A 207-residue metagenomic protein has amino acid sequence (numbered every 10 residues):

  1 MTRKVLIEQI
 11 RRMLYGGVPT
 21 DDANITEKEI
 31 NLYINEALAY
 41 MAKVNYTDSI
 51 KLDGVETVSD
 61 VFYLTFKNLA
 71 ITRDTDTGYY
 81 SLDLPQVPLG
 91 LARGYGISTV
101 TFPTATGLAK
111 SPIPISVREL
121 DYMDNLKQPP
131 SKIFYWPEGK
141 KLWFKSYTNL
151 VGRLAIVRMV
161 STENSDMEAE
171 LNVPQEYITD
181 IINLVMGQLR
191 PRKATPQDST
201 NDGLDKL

Functional and structural regions predicted by a protein language model:
M1-L207: Glycine-enriched, solvent-exposed interface loops adjoining structured elements
